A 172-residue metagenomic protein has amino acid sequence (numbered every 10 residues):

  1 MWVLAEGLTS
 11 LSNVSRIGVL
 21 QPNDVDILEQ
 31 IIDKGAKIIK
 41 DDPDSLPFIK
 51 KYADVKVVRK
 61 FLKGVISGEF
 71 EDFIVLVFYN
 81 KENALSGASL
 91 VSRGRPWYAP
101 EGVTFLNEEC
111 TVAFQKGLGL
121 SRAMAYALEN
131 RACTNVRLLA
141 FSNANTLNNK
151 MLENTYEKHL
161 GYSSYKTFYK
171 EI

Functional and structural regions predicted by a protein language model:
V14-I31, K37-D41: A short beta-loop-alpha structural element at the N-terminal edge of CoA-dependent acyl/N-acetyltransferase catalytic
I39-K63: Conserved GNAT-fold acetyl-CoA-binding loop/helix
K56-L76: A short helix-loop-beta-strand connector motif used in the catalytic cores of GNAT acetyltransferases and, in some
V77, A84-R93: Conserved beta-strand in the GNAT
R95-E108, S163: A conserved beta-turn-beta hairpin within the catalytic core of GNAT-like acetyltransferases that forms part
L106-L120: A short, internal acetyl-CoA/4′-phosphopantetheine-binding micro-motif in the GNAT/acyltransferase core
G117-N130: Conserved acetyl-CoA-binding loop-helix of GNAT-fold acetyltransferases
A140-E153, E171-I172: Conserved beta-strand-loop-alpha-helix junction that forms the acyl-donor binding cleft
